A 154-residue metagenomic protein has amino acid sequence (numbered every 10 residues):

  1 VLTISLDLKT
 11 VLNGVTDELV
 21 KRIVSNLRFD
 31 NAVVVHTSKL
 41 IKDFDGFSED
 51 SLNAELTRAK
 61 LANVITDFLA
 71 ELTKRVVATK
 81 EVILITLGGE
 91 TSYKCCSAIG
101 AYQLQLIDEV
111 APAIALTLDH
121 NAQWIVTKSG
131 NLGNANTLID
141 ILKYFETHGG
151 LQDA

Functional and structural regions predicted by a protein language model:
V1-A154: Active-site catalytic microenvironments in core metabolic enzymes, especially phosphate/sugar-handling
